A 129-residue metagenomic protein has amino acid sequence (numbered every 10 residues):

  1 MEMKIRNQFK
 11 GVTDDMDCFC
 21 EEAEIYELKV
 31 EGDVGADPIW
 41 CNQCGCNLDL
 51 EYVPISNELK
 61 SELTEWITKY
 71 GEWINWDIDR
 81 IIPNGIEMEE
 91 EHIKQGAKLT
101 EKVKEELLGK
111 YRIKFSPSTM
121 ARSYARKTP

Functional and structural regions predicted by a protein language model:
M1-P129: Intrinsic low-complexity, intrinsically disordered or marginally ordered coil/linker segments
